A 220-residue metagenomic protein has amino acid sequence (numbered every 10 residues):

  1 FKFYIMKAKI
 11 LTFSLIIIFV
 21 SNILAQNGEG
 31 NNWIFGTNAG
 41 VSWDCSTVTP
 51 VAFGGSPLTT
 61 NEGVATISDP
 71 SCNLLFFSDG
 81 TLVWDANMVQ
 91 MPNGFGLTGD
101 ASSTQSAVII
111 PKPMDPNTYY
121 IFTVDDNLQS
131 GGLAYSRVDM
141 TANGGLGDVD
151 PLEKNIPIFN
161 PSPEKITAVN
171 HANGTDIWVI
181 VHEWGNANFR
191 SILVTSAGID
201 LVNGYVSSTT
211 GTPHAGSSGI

Functional and structural regions predicted by a protein language model:
F1-G30: Bacterial Sec-dependent N-terminal signal peptides
Q26-N27, T59-N73, T98-N117, I158-D176 (+1 more regions): Structural signature of eukaryotic scaffold interfaces centered on beta-propeller domains
Q26-S78: Beta-strand-rich domains and repeat architectures in extracellular enzymes and scaffolds, especially beta-propellers
A39-T47, V83-N87, N127-D139, N186-L193: Structural motif
T60-G63, L74-G132, D148-N155: Blade-loop segments of beta-propeller domains
P92-F95, G145-I158, D200-G211: Beta-propeller fold detector
R137-D148, I192-L201: Short loop/turn segments immediately following beta-strands, especially the blade-tip and inter-blade linker loops
N173-I220: Beta-propeller domains
